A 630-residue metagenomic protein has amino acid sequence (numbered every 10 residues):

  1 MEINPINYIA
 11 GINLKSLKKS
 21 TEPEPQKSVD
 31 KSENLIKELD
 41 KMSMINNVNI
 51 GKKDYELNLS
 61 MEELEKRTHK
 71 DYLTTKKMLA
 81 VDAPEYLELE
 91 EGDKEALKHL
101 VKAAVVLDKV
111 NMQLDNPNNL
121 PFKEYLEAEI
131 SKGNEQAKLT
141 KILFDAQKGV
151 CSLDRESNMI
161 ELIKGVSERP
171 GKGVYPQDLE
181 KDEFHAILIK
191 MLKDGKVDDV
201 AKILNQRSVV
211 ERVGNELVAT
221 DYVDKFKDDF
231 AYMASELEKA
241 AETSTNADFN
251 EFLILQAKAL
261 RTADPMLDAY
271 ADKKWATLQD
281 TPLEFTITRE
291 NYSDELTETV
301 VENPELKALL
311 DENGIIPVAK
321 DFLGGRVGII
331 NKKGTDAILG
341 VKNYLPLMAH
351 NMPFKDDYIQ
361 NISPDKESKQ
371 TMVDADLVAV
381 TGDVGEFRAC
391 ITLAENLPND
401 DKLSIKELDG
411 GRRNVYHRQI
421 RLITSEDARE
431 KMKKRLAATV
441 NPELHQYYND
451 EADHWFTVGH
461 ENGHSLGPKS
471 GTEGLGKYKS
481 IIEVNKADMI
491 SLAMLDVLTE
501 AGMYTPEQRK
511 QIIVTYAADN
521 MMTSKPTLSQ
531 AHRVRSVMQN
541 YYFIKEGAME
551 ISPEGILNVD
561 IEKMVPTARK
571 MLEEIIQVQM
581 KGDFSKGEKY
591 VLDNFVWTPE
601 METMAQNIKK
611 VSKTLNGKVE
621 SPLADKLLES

Functional and structural regions predicted by a protein language model:
M1-E62: Low-complexity, intrinsically disordered export/secretion signals at extreme N-termini
E56-Q256, A271: N-terminal helix-rich structural modules
E90, W455-K469, A487, L492: Active-site recognition of the HExxH zinc-binding catalytic motif
D224-N441, N449: Contiguous, non-catalytic segments that form substrate-binding/exosite surfaces or channel walls
N246, S480-V497: An active-site-proximal "capping" alpha-helix that borders the catalytic cofactor pocket
P468-N485: Post-HEXXH active-site segment of zinc metalloproteases
L492-N594: Long, well-structured alpha-helical subdomains associated with metal-dependent extracellular/ecto-lumenal hydrolases
Q577-S630: Extended, compositionally biased alpha-helical segments that mediate assembly or anchoring
